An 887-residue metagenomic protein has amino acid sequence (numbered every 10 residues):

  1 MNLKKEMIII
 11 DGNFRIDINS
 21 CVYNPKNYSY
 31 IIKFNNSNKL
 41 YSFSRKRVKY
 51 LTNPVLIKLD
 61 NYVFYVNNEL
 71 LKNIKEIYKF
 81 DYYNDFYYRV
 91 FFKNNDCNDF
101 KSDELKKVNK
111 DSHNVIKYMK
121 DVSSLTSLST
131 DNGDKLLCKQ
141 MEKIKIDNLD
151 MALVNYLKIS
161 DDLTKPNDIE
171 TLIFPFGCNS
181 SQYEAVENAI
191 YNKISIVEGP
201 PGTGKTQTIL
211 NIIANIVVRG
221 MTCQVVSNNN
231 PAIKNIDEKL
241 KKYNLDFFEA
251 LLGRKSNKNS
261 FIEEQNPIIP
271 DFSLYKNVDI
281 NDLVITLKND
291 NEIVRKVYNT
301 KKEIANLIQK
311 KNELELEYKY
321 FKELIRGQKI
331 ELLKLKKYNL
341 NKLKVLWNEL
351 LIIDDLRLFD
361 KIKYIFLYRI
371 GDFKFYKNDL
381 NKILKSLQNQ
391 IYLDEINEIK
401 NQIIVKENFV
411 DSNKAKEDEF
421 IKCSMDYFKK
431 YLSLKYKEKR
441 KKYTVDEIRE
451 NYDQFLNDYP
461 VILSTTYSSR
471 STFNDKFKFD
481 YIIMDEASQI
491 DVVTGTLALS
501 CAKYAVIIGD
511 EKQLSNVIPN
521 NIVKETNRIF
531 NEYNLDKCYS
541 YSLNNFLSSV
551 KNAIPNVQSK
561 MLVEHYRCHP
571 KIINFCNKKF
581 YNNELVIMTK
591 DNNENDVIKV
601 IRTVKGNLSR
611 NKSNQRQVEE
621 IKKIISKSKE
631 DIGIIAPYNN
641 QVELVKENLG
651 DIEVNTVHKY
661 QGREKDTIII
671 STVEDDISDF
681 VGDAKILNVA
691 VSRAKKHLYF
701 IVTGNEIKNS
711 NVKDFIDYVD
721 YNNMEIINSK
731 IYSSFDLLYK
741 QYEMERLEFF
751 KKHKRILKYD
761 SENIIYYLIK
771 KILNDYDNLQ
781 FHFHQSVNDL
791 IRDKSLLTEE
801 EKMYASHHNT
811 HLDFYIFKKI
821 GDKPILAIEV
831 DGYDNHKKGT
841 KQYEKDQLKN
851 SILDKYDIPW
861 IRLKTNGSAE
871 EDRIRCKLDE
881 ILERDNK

Functional and structural regions predicted by a protein language model:
M1-V66, F247, R254-N259, E263-V410: Charged C-terminal transducer/switch regions of large nucleotide-driven machines
N38, V48, L59-N188, K258-D279 (+1 more regions): Pre-P-loop entry segment of helicase/translocase ATPase cores
E76-Y82, F92-C97, D162-Y275, L335 (+2 more regions): ASCE P-loop NTPase helicase motor core
D111-S180, K344-K478: Conserved helicase NTPase catalytic core signature
F477-I483, R663-E674, V689, H697-F700: A short beta-strand element within the Helicase C-terminal
N521-K560, N577, D596, I652 (+1 more regions): Helicase C-terminal subdomain and adjacent C-terminal extension
E584-N648: Conserved helicase/translocase motor-coupling segment
I731-K887: Nucleic-acid endo/exonuclease domains
